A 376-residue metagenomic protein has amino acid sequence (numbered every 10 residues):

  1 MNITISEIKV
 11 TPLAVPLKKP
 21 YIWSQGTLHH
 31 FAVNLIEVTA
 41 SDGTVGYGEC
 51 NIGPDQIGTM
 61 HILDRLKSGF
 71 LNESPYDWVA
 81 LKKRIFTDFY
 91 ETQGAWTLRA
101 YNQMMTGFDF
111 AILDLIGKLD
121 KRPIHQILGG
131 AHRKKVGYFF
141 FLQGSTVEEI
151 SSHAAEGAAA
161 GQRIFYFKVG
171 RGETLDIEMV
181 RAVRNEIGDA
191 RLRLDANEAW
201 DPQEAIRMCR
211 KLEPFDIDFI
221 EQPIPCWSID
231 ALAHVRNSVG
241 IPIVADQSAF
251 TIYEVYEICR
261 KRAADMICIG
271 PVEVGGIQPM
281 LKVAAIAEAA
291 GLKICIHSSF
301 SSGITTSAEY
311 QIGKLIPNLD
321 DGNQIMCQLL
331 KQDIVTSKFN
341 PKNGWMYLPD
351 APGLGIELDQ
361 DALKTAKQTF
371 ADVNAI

Functional and structural regions predicted by a protein language model:
M1-Y47, N51, Q328-Q332: Structured beta-strand/loop patches that form or line metal/cofactor-binding pockets in enzymes
I5, I36, G43, F108 (+8 more regions): Conserved, mostly hydrophobic/aromatic
E7, T39-L119: Metal- or metallocofactor-binding catalytic centers and their adjacent structured scaffolds across diverse enzyme
L113-G144, L358: Catalytic pocket of metal/acid-base enzymes, prominently hydrolases
G129-V239: Metal-dependent enolase-superfamily TIM-barrel catalytic cores that perform enediolate-based chemistry
R210, D216, W227-V244, A249-W345 (+1 more regions): Shared catalytic-loop signature of beta/alpha-barrel
Q332-I376: C-terminal extensions of enzymes
